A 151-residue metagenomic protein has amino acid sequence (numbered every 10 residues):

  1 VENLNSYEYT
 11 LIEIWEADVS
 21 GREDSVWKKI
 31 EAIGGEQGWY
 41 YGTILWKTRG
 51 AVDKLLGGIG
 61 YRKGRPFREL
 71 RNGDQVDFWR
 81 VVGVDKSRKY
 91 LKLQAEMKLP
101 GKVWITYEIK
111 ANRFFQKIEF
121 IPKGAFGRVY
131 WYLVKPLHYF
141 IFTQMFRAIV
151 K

Functional and structural regions predicted by a protein language model:
V1-G60: Hydrophobic ligand-binding cavity/cleft-lining segments
T10-D18, Y90, W104, R113-F115: Intrinsic-disorder/low-complexity, polar/charged segments enriched in Ser/Thr/Lys/Arg/Asp/Glu/Gln
V26-I30, V81, Q116, I149: Hydrophobic pocket/interface hotspot
G58-V76: Secreted/surface-exposed cysteine- and glycine-rich disulfide frameworks
Q75-D77, K89, G101-I105: Short beta-strand or tight-loop elements that sit immediately N-terminal to catalytic metal-binding acidic residues
G83-D85, A111: A residue-level detector for short acidic-glycine micro-motifs
D85-L93: Short, hydrophobic/aromatic-rich segments at coil-to-beta transitions
Q94-Y139: Beta-strand/loop substructures that line and gate deep hydrophobic ligand-binding cavities in soluble
